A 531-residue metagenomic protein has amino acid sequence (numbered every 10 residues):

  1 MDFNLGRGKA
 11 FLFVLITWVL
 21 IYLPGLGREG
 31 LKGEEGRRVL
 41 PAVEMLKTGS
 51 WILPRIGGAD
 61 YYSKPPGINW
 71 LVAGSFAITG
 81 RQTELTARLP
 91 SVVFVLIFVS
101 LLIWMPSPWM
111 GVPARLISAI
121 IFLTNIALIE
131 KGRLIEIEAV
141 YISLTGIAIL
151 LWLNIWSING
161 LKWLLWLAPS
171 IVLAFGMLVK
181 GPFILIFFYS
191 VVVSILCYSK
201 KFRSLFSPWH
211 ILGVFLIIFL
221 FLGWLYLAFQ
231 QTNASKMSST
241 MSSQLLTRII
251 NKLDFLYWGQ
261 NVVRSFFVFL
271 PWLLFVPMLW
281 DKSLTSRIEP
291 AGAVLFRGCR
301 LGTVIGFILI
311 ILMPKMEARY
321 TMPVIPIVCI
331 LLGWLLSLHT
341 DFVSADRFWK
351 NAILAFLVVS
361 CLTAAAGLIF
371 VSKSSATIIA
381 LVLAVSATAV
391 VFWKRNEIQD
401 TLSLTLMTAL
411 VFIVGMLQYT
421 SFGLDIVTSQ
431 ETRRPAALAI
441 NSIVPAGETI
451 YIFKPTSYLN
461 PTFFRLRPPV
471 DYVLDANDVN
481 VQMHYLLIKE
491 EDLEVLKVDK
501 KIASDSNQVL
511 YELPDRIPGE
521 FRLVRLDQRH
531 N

Functional and structural regions predicted by a protein language model:
M1-R347, G423, F463, E512-F521: Membrane-integral, polyisoprenol-dependent glycosyltransferases of the GT-C/oligosaccharyltransferase superfamily
D2, L167, I171, K282-N531: Membrane-embedded architecture of ER/inner-membrane glycosylation machinery
